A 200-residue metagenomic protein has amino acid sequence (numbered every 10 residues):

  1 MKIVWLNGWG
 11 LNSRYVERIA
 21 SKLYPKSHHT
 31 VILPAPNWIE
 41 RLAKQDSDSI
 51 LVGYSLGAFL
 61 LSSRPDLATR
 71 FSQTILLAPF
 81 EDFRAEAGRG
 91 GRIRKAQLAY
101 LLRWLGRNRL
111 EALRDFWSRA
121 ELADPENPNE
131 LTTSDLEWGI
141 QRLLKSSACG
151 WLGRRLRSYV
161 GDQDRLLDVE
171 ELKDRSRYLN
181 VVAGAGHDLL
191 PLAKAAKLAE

Functional and structural regions predicted by a protein language model:
M1-R41: Conserved HGGG/HGGXW glycine-rich cap/lid loop of the alpha/beta-hydrolase fold
V4-W9, Y54, V160-G161, A183: The conserved beta1-alpha1 loop
R14, G161, R165-E171, L190: Conserved alpha/beta-hydrolase "acid-adjacent" motif
V52-S62: Gly/Ala-rich beta-loop-alpha elbow adjacent to hydrolase catalytic centers
T69-W104, N129, T133-L144: Flexible "cap/lid" loop of the alpha/beta hydrolase fold
L152, R157-D164: Short beta-strand/loop motif that positions the catalytic acidic residue of the alpha/beta-hydrolase fold
L166, V181-L198: Catalytic histidine-centered segment of alpha/beta-hydrolase-like enzymes
